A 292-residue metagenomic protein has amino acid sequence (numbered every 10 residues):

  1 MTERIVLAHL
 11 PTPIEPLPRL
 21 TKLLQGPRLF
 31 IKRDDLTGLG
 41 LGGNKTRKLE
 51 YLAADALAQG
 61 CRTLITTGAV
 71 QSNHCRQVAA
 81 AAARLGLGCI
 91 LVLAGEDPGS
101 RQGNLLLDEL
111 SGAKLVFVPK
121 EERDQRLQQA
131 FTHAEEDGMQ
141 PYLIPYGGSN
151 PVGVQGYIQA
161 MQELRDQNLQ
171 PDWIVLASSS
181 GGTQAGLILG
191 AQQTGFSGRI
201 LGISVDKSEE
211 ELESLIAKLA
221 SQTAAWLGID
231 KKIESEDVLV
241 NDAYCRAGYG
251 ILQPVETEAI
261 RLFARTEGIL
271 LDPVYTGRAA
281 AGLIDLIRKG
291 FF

Functional and structural regions predicted by a protein language model:
M1-F292: PLP-dependent amino-acid enzyme catalytic core
